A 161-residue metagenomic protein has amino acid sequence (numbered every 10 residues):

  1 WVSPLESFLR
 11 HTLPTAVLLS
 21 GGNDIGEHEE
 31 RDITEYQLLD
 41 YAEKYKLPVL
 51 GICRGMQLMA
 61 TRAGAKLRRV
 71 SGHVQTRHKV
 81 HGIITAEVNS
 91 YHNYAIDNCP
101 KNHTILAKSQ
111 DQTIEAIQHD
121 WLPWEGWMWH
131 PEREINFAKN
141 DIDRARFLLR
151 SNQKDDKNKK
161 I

Functional and structural regions predicted by a protein language model:
W1-L50, A63: Flexible gly/pro-rich beta->alpha loop and the following alpha-helix that scaffold active-site loops
H28-D40, A60-V88: A conserved active-site-flanking secondary-structure segment within enzyme catalytic domains
P48-L50, T104, P123: Proline-centered loop/turn at the N-terminus of a beta-strand
G51, G55, A60: Gly/Ala-rich beta-loop-alpha elbow adjacent to hydrolase catalytic centers
C53, H92, H130: Active-site glycine-centered loops adjacent to acidic/histidine catalytic or metal-binding residues that shape
I84-W121: Catalytic beta-strand/loop cores that center a nucleophilic Ser/Cys/Thr and support acyl-enzyme chemistry
E87-V88, E125-W129: Active-site-proximal beta-strand elements of phosphoester/diester hydrolases
E132-I161: Acyltransferase
